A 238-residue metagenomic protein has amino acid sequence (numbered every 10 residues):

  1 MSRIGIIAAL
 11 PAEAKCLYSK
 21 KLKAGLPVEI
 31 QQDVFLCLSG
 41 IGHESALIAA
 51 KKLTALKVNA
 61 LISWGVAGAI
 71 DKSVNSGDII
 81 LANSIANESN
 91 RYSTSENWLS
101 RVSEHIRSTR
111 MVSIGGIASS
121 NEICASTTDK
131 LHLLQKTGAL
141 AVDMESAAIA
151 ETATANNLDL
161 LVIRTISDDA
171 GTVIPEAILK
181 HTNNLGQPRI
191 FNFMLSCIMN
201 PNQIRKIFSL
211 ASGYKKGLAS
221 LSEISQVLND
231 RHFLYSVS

Functional and structural regions predicted by a protein language model:
R3, K15, S19-S238: Glycine-rich phosphate- or other oxyanion-binding loops that anchor nucleotides, phosphorylated ligands
I7-A14: Gly/serine-rich nucleotide phosphate-binding loop at the start of the catalytic core of nucleotide/ADP-ribose-handling
